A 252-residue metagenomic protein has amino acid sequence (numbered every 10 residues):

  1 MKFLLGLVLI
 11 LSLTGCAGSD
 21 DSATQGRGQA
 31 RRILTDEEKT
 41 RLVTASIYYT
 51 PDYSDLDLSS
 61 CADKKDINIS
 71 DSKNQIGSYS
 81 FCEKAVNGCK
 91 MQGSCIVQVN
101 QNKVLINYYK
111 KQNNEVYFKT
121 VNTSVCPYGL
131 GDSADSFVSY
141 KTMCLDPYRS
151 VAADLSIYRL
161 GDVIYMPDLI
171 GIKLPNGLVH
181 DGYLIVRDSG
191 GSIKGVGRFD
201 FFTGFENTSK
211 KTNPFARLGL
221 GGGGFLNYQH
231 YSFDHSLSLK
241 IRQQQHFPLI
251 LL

Functional and structural regions predicted by a protein language model:
L4-L13: Sec-dependent N-terminal signal peptides
A17-L252: Solvent-exposed, well-ordered loop and adjacent helix/strand elements within mature globular domains that form
